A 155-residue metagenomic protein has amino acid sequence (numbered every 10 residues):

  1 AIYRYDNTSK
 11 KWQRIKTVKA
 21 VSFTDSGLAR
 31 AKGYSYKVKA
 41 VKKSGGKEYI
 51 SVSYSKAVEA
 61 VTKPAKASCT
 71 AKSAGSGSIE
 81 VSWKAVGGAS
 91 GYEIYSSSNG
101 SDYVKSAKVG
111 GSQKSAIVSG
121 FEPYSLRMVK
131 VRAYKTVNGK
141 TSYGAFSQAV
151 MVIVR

Functional and structural regions predicted by a protein language model:
A1-K11, T24-A29, V38-A40, V58 (+1 more regions): Short intrinsically disordered, low-complexity coil segments enriched in acidic
A1-R14, K37, G88-S106, K130: Extracellular low-complexity, O-glycosylation-prone stalks/linkers
I2, V18, Y36-V38, A67-A71 (+5 more regions): Hydrophobic beta-strand residues in large extracellular and virion-surface proteins
T8-K11, G45-Y49, G100-D102, N138-S142: Short, solvent-exposed loop/turn segments that connect beta-strands within catalytic domains and beta-strand-rich
K19-T24, S112-I117: Short S/T/G- and acidic-enriched coil/turn segments that sit immediately N-terminal to beta-strands in beta-sandwich
D25-G45, V118-G139: Beta-strand-rich modules
R30, K47-G88, P123, K140-R155: Pro/Thr/Ser/Gly-rich low-complexity, intrinsically disordered linker/stalk tracts
